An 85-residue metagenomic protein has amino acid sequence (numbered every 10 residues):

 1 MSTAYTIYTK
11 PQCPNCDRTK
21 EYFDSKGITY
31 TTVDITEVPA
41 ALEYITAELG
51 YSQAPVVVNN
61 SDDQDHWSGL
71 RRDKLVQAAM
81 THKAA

Functional and structural regions predicted by a protein language model:
M1-I28: Local sequence-structure signature of Cys/Sec-based thiol-disulfide redox active-site neighborhoods
P14, A40, D73-K74: Short alpha-helical
D17, E21, E43, V76-Q77: Alpha-helical elements of the RecA-like P-loop NTPase motor core of helicases
T31: Conserved beta-strand positions in the Rossmann-like core of class I SAM-dependent methyltransferases
D34-Y51, A79-T81: Thioredoxin-like thiol-disulfide oxidoreductase module
P55-V57: Short acidic loop-to-beta-strand element that houses the catalytic metal-binding Asp/Glu of nuclease active sites
N59-A84: Non-catalytic, surface beta->alpha helical segment in thiol-disulfide oxidoreductase systems
